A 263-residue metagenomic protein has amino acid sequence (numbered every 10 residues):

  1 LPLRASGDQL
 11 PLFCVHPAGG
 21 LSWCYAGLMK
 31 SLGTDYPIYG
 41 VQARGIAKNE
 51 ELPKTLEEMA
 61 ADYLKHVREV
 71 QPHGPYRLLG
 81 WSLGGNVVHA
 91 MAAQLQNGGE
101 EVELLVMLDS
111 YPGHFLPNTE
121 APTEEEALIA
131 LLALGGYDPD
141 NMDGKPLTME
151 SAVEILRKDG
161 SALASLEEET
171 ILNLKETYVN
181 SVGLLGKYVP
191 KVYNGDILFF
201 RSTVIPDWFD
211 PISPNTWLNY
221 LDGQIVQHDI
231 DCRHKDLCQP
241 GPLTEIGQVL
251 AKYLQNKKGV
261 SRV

Functional and structural regions predicted by a protein language model:
L1-V263: A hydrolase-biased, glycine/serine/histidine/acidic-enriched motif that marks catalytic-domain neighborhoods in diverse
